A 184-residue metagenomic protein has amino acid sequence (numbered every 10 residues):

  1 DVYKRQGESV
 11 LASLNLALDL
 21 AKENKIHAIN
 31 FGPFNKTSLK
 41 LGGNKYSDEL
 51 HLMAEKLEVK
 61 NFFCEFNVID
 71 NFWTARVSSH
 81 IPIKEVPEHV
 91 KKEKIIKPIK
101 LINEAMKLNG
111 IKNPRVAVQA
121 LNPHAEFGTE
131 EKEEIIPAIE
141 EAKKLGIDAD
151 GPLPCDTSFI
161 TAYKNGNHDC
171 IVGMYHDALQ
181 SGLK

Functional and structural regions predicted by a protein language model:
D1-K184: Anion-binding alpha/beta catalytic cores of soluble intermediary-metabolism enzymes, centered on
